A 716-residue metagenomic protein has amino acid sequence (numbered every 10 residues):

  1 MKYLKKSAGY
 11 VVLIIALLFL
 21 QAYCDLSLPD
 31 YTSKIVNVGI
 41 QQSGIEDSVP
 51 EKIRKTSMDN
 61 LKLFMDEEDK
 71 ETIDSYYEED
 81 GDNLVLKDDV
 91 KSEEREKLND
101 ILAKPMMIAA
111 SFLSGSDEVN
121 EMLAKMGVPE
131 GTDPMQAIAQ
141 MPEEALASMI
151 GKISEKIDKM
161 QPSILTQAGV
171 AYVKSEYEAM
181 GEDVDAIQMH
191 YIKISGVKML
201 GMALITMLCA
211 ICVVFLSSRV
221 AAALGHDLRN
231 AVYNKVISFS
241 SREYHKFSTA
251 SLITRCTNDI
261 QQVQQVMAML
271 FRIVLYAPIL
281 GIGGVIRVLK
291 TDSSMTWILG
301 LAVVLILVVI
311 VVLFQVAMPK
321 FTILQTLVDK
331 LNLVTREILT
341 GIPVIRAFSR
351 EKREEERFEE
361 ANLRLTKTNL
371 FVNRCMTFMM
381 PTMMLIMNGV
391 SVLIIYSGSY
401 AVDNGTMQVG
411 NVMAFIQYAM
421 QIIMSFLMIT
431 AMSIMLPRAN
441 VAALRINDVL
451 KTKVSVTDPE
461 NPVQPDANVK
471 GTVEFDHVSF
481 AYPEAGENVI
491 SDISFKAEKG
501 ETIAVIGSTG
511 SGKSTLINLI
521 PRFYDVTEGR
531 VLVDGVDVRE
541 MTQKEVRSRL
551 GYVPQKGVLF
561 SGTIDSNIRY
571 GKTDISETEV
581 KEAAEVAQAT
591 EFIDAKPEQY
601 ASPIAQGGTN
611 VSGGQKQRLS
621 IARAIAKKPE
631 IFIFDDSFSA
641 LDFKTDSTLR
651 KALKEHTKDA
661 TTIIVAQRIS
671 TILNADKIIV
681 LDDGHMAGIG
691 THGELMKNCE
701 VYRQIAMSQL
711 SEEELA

Functional and structural regions predicted by a protein language model:
M1-A8, L252: A short amphipathic helical element positioned immediately N-terminal to and/or at the very start of a transmembrane
A8, G131, P142, M149 (+10 more regions): An intracellular "coupling" helix at the cytosolic face of ABC transporter transmembrane type-1 domains
A8-D25, D47-G225, H245, V309 (+2 more regions): Transmembrane-helix motif of ABC transporter permease domains
G9-K34, Y191-M199, C212-S218, Q264-I279 (+3 more regions): Alpha-helical segments in transporter systems
V11, D47-P50, L61-E67, I73 (+4 more regions): ABC-type nucleotide-binding domain
C24-Q41, T166, K193, M202-T249 (+10 more regions): Juxtamembrane helix-loop junctions of ABC transporter transmembrane domains
I40-D47, R54-L61, D66, P134-P142 (+10 more regions): Short intracellular "coupling" helices and adjacent cytoplasmic loop segments at the cytosolic face of multi-pass
R287-V304, V308-I310, F314-Q315, F371-R445 (+1 more regions): Helix-loop-helix
